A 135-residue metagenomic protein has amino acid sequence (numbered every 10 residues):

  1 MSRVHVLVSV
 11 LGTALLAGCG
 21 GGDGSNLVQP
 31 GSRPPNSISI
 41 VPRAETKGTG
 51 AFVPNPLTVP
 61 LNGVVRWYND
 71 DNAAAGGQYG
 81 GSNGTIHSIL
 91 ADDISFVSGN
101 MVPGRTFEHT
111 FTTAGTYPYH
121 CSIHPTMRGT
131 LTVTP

Functional and structural regions predicted by a protein language model:
M1-A17: Sec-dependent bacterial lipoprotein signal peptides
C19-P135: Extracytoplasmic copper-binding redox domains, predominantly the cupredoxin/blue-copper superfamily
